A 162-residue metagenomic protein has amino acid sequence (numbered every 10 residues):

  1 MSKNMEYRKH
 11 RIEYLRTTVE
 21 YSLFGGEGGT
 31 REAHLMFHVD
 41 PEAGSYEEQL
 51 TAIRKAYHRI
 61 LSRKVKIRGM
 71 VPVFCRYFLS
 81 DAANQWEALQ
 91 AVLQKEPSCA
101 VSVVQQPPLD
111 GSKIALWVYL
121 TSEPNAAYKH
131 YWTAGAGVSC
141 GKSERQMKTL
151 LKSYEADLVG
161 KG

Functional and structural regions predicted by a protein language model:
M1-G162: Short, polar/acidic, helix-capping and beta-turn segments at strand->helix junctions that line the mouths
